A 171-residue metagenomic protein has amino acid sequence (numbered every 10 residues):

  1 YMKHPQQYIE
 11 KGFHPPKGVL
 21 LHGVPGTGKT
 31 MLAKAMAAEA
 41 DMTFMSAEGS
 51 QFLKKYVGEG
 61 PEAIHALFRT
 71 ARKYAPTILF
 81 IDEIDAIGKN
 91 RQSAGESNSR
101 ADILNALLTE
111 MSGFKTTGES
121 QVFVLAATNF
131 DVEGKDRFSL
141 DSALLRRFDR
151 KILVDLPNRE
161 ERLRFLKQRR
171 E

Functional and structural regions predicted by a protein language model:
Y1-E171: Walker A/P-loop NTP-binding motif of AAA+ ATPase domains
